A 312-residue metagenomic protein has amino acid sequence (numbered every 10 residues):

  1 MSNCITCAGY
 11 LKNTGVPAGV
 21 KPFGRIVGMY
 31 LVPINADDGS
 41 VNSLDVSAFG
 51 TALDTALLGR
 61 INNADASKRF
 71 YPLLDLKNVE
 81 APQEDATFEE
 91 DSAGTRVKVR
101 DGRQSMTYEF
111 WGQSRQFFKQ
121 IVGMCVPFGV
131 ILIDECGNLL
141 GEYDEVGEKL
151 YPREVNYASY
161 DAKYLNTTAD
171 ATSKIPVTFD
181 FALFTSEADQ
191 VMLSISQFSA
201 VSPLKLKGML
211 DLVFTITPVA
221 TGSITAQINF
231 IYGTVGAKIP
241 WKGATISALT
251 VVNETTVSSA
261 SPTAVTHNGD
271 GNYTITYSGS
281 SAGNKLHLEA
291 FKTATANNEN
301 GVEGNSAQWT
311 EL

Functional and structural regions predicted by a protein language model:
M1-Y71: Polar/acidic, low-complexity leader/linker segments enriched in S/T/G and N/D
G15, A52-Y164, D170-S173, F184-V201: Extracellular/virion structural assembly segments
Q104, V265-S278, A282: Aromatic sugar-binding surface patches on proteins that engage polysaccharides or sugar-phosphate polymers
S196-V219: Short, cationic low-complexity segments
T217-G236: Beta-strand-rich structural segments
Y232-P262: Short flexible loop/turn segments that cap and initiate beta-strands
S280-N300: Short, aromatic- and glycine-rich surface loops/edge beta-strands on solvent-exposed regions
A294-L312: Short beta-strand elements
